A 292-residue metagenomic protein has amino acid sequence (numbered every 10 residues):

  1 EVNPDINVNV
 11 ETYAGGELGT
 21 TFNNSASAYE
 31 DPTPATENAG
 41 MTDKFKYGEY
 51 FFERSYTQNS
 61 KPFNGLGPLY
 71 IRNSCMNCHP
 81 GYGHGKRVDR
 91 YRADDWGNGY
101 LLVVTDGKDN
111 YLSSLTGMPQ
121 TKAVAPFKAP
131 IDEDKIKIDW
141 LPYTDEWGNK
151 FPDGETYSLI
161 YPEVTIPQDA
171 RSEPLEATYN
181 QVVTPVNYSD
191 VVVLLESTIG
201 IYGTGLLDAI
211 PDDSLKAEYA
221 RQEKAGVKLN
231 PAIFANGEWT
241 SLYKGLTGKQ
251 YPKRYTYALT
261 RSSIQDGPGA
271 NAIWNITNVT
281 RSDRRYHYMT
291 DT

Functional and structural regions predicted by a protein language model:
E1-G16: Bacterial Sec-dependent N-terminal signal peptides
F22-N24, A28-F45, E53-T292: Extracytoplasmic redox metalloprotein regions
